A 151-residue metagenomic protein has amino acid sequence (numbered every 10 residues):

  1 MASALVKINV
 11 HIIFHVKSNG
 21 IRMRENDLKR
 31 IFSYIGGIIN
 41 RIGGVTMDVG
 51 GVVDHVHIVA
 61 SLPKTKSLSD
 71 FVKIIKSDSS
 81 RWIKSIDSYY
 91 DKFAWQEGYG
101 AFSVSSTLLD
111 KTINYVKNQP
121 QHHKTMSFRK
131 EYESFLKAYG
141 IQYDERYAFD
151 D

Functional and structural regions predicted by a protein language model:
M1-D151: Basic nucleic-acid-binding interfaces
